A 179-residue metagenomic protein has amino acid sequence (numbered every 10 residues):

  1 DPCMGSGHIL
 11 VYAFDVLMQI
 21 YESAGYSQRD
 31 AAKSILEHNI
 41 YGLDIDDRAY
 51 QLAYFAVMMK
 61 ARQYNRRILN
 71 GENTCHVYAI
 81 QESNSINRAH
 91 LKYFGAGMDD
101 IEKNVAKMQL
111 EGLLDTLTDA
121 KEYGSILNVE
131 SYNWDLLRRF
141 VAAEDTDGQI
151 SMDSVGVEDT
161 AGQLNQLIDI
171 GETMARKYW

Functional and structural regions predicted by a protein language model:
D1-W179: SAM-dependent methyltransferase catalytic region
